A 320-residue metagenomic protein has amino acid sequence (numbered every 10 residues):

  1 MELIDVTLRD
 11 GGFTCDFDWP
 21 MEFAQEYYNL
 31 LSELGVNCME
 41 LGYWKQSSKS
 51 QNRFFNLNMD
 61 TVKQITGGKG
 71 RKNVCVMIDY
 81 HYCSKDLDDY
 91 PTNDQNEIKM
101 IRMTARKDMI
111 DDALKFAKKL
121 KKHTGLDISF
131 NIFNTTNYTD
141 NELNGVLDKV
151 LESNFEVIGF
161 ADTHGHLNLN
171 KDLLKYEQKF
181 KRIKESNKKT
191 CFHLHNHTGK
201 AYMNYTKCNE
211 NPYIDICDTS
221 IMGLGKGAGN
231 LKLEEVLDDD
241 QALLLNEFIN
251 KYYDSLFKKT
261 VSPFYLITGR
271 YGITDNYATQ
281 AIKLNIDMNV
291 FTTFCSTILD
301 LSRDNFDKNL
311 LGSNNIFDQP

Functional and structural regions predicted by a protein language model:
M1-P320: Catalytic cores and adjacent flexible loops of soluble metabolic enzymes that perform enolate/carbanion chemistry on
